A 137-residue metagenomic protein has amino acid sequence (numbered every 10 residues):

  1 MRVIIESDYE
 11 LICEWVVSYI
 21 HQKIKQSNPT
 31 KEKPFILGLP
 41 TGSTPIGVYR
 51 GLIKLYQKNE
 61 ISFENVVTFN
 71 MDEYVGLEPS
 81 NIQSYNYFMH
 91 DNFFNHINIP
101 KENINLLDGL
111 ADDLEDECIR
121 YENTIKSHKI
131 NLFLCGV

Functional and structural regions predicted by a protein language model:
M1-I36: N-terminal glycine-/serine-/threonine-rich phosphate-binding loop
E6, P40, M71: Acidic/polar N-terminal loop/beta-strand segments that form early-domain functional surfaces
E14, I46, E115: Loop/helix-junction capping segments adjacent to catalytic residues or to phosphate/diphosphate-binding pockets
V16, G47-G51, P79-N81: Short, glycine/acidic-enriched capping/hinge loops at junctions between secondary-structure elements
V17-N28, I53, Q57, H90-F94 (+1 more regions): Generic structural signal for well-ordered alpha-helical scaffold segments
P29-Y56: Glycine-rich N-terminal segment of FAD-binding domains in flavoprotein oxidoreductases, spanning the beta-loop-helix
L39, F133-C135: Redox-cofactor binding/interface segments in oxidoreductases and associated redox assembly factors
I61-F133: Ligand-binding beta-strand-loop-alpha-helix segment within the catalytic cores of soluble metabolic enzymes
